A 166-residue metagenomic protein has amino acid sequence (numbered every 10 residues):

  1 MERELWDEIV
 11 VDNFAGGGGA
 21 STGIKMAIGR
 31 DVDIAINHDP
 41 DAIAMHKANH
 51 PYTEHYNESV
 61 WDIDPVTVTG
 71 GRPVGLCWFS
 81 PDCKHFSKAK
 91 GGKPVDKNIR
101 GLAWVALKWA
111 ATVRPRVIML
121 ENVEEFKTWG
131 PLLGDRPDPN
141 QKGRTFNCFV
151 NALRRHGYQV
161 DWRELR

Functional and structural regions predicted by a protein language model:
M1-R166: Conserved active-site and SAM-binding loop architecture of S-adenosyl-L-methionine-dependent nucleic-acid
